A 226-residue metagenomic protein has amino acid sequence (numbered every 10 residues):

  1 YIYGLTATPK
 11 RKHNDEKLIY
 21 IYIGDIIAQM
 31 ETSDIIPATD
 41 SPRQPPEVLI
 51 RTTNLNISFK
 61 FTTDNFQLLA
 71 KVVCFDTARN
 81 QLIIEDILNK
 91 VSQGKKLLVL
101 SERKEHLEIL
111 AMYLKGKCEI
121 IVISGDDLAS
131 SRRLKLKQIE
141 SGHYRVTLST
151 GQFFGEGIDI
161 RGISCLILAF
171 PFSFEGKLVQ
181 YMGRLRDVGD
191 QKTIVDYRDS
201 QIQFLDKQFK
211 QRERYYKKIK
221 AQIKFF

Functional and structural regions predicted by a protein language model:
Y1, D15, I23-I26, R43-P46 (+4 more regions): Short glycine-/polar-rich loops that comprise or flank the Walker A/P-loop and associated switch/sensor motifs
Y1-L49, Y216: Post-DEXD/H (motif II) to motif III coupling segment of the RecA-like Helicase ATP-binding lobe
L5-P9, E102-R103, S149-Q152: A short beta-strand-to-loop transition that corresponds to the Sensor-1 phosphate-sensing loop of AAA+ P-loop ATPases
T6-P9, C165, S173-I194, F209-E213: Conserved SF2 helicase motif VI
S58-E102, E108-M112: Conserved interdomain hinge at the start of the Helicase C-terminal
L68, G189-F226: C-terminal helicase lobe
L98, E108-I109, C118-G155: Conserved helicase ATPase core of P-loop NTP-dependent helicases/translocases
L148-S149, E156-P171, Q180, T193-D196: A short beta-strand element within the Helicase C-terminal
